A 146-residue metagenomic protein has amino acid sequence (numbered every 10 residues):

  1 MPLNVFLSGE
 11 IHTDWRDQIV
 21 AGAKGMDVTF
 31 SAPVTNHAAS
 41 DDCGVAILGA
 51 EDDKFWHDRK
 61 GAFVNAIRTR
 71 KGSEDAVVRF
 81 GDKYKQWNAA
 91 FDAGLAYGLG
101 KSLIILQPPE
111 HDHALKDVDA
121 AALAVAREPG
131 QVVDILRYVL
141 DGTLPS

Functional and structural regions predicted by a protein language model:
M1-S146: Conserved catalytic or regulatory cores that recognize and/or transform ribose-phosphate-containing ligands
